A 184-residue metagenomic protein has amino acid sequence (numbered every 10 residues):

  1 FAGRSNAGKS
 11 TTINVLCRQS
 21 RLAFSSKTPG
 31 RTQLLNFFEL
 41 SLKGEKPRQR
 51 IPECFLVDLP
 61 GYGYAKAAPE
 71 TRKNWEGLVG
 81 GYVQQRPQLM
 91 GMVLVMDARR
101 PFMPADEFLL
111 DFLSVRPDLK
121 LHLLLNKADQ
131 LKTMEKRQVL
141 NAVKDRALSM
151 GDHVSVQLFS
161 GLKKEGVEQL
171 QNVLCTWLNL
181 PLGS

Functional and structural regions predicted by a protein language model:
F1-K66, N179-L180, S184: Conserved G1/Walker A P-loop phosphate-binding module
R21, L34, P52, T71-W75 (+7 more regions): Helical mechanochemical/support elements of P-loop NTPase systems and associated helical scaffolds
R31, K43, G61-G63, R99-F102 (+2 more regions): Conserved nucleotide-binding/hydrolysis micro-motifs of P-loop NTPases
F38, N126, L170: Residue-level signal for inorganic ion chemistry
L56, V93-V95, V156-S160: Extended hydrophobic secondary-structure segments that form protein cores and membrane-embedded regions
E76-V154: Conserved C-terminal guanine-recognition region of P-loop GTPase G domains, centered on the G4
Q130-S184: Canonical P-loop GTPase G-domain recognition
